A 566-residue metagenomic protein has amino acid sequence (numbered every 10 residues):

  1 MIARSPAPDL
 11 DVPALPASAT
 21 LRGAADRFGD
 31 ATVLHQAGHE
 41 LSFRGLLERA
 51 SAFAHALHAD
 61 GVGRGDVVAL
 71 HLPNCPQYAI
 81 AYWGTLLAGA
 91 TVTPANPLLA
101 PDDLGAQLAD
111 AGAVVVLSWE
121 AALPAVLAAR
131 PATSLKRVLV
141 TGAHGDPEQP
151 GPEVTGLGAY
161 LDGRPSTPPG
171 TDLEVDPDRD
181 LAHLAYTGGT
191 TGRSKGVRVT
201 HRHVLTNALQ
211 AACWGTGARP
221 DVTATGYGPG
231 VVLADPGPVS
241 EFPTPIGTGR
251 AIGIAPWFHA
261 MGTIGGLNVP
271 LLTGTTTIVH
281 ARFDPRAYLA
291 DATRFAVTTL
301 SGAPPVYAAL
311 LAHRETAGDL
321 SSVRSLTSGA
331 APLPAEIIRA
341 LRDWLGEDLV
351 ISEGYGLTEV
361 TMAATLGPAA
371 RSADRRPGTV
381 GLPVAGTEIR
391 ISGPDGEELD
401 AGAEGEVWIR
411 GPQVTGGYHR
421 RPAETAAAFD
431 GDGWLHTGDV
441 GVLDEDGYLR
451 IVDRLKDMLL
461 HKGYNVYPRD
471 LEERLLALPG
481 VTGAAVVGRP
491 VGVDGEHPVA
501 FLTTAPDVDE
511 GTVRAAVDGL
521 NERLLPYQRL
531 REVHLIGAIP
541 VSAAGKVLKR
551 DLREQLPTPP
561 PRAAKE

Functional and structural regions predicted by a protein language model:
P13, T32-C75, A100-G105: Conserved AMP-binding/adenylate-forming core of the ANL superfamily
A59-D60, L87, T91-R164, P506-D509: Structural core segment of the AMP-binding/adenylate-forming
L99, A106, V116-W119, G411 (+5 more regions): AMP-binding/adenylate-forming catalytic core of the ANL superfamily
S166-Y186, R193, P243-R250: Conserved pre-ATP/AMP-binding loop-to-beta segment of ANL
L205-G253, F258-T298, H313: Conserved AMP-binding/adenylation subdomain of ANL enzymes
L272-T275, L289, R294-G302, L311 (+2 more regions): Gly/Ser/Thr-rich phosphate-binding loop
L382-G386, P394-A428, Y448, Y464-V466: Conserved ATP/PPi-binding loop(s) of AMP-dependent carboxylate-activating enzymes
E522-V547, K565-E566: AMP-binding/adenylate-forming catalytic domain of the ANL superfamily
